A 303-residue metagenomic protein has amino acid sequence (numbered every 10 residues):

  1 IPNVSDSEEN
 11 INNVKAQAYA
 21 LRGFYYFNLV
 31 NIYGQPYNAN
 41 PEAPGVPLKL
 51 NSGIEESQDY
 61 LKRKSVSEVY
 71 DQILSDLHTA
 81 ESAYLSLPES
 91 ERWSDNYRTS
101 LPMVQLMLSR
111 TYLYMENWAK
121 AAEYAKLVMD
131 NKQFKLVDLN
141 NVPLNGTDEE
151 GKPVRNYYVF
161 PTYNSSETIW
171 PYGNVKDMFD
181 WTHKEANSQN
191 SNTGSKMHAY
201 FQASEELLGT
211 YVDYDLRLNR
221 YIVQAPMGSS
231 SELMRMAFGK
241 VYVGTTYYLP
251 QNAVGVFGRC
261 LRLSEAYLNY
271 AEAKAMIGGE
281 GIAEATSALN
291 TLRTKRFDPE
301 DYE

Functional and structural regions predicted by a protein language model:
I1-Y33, K64-S67, S82-L85, Q251-G258 (+3 more regions): Conserved, well-structured interaction surfaces
V14, L21, N28, S100 (+5 more regions): "A position-specific structural signal for the A-helix of alpha-solenoid helical repeats
Y19, V69, D76, A83 (+3 more regions): Alpha-helical solenoid repeat scaffolds, predominantly canonical TPR units
I32-S67, D71: Short coil/linker segments at helix-helix boundaries
Y70, W118, E280-I282: TPR-repeat structural position
H78, L101-N140: Aromatic-residue-lined binding/catalytic grooves and analogous aromatic/hydrophobic interfacial grooves in multimeric
A122-L263: Hydrophobic-face positions in mid-chain alpha helices that act as interaction patches
